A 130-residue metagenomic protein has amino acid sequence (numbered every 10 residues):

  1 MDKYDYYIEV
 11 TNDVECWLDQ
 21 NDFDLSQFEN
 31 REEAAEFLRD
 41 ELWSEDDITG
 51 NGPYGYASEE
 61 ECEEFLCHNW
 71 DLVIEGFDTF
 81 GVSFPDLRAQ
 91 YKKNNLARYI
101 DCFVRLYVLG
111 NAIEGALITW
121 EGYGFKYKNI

Functional and structural regions predicted by a protein language model:
Y7-T11, L38: Short, hydrophobic, well-ordered secondary-structure elements
C16-K128: Acidic, low-complexity, intrinsically disordered interaction modules
